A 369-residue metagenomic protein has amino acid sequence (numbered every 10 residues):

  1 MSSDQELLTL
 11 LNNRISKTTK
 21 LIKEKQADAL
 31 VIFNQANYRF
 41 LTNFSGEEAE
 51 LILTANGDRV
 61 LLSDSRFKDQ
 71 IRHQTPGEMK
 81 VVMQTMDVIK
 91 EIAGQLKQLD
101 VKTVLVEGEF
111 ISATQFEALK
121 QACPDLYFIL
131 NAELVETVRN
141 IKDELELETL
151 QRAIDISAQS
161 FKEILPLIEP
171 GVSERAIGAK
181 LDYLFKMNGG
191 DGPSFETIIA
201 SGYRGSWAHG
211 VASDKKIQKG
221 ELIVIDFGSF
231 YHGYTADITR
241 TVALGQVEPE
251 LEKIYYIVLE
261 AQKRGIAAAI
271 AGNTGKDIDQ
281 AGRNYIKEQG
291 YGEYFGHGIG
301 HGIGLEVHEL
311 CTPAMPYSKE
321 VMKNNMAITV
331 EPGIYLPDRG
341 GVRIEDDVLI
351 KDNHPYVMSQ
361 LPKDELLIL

Functional and structural regions predicted by a protein language model:
M1-L369: Active-site neighborhoods and metal-handling regions in enzymes and metal-associated proteins
